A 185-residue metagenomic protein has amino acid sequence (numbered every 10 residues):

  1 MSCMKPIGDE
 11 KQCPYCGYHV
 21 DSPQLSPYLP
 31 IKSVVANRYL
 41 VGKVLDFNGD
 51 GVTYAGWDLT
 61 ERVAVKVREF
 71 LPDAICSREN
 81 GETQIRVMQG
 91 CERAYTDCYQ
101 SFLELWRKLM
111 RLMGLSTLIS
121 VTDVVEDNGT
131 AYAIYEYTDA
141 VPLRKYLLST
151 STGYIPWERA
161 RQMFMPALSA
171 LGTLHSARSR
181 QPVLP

Functional and structural regions predicted by a protein language model:
S22-V41: A short, low-complexity linker immediately N-terminal to eukaryotic Hanks-type protein kinase catalytic domains
G42-N48: Protein kinase glycine-rich loop
L59-R107: ATP-binding glycine-rich loop module of kinase domains
V124: Activation-segment/catalytic-loop signature of the eukaryotic protein kinase fold
N128-P142, Y146: Conserved short submotifs of the Hanks-type protein kinase catalytic core that shape the nucleotide-binding pocket
L143-I155: AlphaC helix of the protein kinase catalytic domain
M163-F164: Activation segment signature within eukaryotic-like protein kinase domains
S169-V183: Protein kinase catalytic-loop region centered on the HRD/HxD motif
